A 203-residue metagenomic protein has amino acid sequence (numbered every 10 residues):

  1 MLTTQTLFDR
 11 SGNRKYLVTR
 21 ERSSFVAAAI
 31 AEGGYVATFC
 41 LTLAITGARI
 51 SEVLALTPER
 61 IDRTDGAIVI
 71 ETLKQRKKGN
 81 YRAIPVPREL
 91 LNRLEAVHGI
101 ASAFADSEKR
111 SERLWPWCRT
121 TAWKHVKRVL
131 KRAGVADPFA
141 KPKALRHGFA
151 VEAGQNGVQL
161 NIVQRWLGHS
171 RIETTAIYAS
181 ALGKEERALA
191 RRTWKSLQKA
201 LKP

Functional and structural regions predicted by a protein language model:
M1-L17, W194-P203: C-terminal secondary-structure termini that scaffold catalytic or DNA-interacting sites
Q5-S11, F25-I30, D65-E89, F104-A105: Basic, Lys/Arg-rich DNA-contacting stretches centered on the C-terminal catalytic core of tyrosine recombinase systems
V18-I50: Basic, Lys/Arg- and aromatic-enriched nucleic-acid-binding interface segment
A29-E32, A105-D106, R110, K124-R165: Short, basic (Lys/Arg/His-rich) helix/loop patches that form interaction surfaces in the mid-to-C-terminal regions
L43-D65, N161: Short, charged phosphate-coordinating catalytic segments
R60-T64, F139, V158-A179: Short, polar N-cap/turn motifs at the start of nucleic acid-interacting alpha helices
K74-K78, L167, R171-R192: Catalytic-site neighborhood detector that most strongly recognizes the C-terminal catalytic loop/helix of tyrosine
Q75-A96, S107-R128: C-terminal catalytic core of Y-nucleophile DNA break-rejoin enzymes
